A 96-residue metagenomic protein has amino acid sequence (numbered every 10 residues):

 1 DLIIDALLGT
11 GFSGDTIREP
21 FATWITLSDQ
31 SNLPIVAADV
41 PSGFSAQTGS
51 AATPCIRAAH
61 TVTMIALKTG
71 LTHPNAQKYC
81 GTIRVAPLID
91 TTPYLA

Functional and structural regions predicted by a protein language model:
L2-A96: YjeF_N-associated NAD(P)HX repair module
